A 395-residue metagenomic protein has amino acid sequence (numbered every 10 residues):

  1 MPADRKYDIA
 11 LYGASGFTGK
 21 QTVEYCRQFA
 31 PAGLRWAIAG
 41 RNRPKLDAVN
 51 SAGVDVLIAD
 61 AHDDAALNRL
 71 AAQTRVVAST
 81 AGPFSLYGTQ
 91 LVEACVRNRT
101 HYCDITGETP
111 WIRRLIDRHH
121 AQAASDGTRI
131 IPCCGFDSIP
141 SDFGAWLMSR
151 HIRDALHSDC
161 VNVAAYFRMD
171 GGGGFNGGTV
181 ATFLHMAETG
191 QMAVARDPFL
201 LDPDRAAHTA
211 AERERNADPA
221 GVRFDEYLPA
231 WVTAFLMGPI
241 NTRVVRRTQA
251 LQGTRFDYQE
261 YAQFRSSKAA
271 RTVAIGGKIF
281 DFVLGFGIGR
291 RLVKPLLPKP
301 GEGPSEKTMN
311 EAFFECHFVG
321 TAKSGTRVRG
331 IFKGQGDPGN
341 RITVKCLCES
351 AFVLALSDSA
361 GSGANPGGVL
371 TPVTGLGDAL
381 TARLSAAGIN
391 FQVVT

Functional and structural regions predicted by a protein language model:
P2, G19, R150-T395: C-terminal catalytic/substrate-binding lobe primarily of soluble NAD(P)-dependent oxidoreductases
Y7-F29: N-terminal Rossmann NAD(P)H-binding glycine-rich loop of SDR-like oxidoreductase domains
D8, R75-V76, H101, V328: Structural motif
Y12, A39, T80: The conserved SAM/SAH-binding core of class I Rossmann-like methyltransferase domains, concentrating on the hydrophobic
P31-K45: Conserved glycine-rich Rossmann-like NAD(P)H-binding loop of the short-chain dehydrogenase/reductase
A48-V54: Short, conserved SAM-binding/catalytic segment of Class I S-adenosyl-L-methionine-dependent methyltransferases
I58-V76, T80-L86: Conserved Rossmann-fold cofactor-binding substructure of NAD(P)-dependent oxidoreductases
P83-P198, R247: Glycine-/Pro-rich loop/turn segments that contact NAD(P) or position catalytic residues in Rossmann-like domains
